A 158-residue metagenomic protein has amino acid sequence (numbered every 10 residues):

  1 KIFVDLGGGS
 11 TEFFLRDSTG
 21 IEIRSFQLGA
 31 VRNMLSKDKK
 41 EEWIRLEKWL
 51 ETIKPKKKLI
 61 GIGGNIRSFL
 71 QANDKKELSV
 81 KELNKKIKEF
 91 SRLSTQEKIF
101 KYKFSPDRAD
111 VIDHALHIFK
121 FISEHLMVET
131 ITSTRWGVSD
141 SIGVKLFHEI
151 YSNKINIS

Functional and structural regions predicted by a protein language model:
K1-I2, F14-S158: Helical "lid/coupling" subdomains associated with nucleotide-phosphate turnover
L6, S10: Active-site-adjacent helix-turn-beta-strand microarchitecture at beta-sheet edges that either contains or buttresses
